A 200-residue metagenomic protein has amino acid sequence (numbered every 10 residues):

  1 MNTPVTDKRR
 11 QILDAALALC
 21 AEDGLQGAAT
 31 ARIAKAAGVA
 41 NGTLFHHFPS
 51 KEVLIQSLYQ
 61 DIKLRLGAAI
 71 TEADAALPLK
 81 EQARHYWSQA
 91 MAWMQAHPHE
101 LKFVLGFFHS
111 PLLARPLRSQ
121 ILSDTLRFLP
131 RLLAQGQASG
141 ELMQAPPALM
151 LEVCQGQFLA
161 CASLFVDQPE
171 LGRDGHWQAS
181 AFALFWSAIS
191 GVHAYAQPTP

Functional and structural regions predicted by a protein language model:
N2, H85-S88, A92, L126-A138 (+3 more regions): C-terminal peripheral helix-coil segments that are non-catalytic and often amphipathic
K8, K51, L58, I62 (+8 more regions): Hydrophobic/aromatic residues within well-ordered alpha-helical segments
Q11, L19-V53, S57: Helix-turn-helix
A15-L19, W93: Short amphipathic alpha-helical elements of helix-turn-helix/winged-helix folds
S57, T71-H99, M150-C154, A194 (+1 more regions): Hydrophobic alpha-helical connector segments
L64-G67, T71, A114-S139, A148-E152 (+1 more regions): Amphipathic alpha-helical packing segments from all-alpha helical-bundle domains
M94-L113, S163-D167: Amphipathic alpha-helical segments used for helix-helix packing
K102-L105, P116, L142-A145, D174 (+1 more regions): Short, hydrophobic secondary-structure boundary micro-motifs
